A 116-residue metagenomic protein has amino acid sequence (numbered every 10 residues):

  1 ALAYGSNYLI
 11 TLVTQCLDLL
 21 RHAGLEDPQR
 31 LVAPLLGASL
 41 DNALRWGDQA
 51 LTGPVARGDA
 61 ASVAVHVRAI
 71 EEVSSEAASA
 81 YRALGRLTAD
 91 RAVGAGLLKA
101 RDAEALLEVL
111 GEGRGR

Functional and structural regions predicted by a protein language model:
A1-A77: Helical "substrate-binding/catalytic lid" subdomain of Rossmann-like NAD(P)-dependent dehydrogenases/reductases
A50-R116: C-terminal active-site/capping subdomain that shapes the small-molecule cofactor and substrate pocket of enzyme
